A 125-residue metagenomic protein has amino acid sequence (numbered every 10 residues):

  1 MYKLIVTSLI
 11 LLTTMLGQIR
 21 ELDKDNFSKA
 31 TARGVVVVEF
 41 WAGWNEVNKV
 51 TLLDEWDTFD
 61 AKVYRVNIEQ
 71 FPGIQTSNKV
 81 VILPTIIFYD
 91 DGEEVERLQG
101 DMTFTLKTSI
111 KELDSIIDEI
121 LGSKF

Functional and structural regions predicted by a protein language model:
L4-T14: Sec-dependent N-terminal signal peptides
G17-R33, K111-F125: N-terminal leader/targeting and pre-domain segments
E21-F59: Local sequence-structure signature of Cys/Sec-based thiol-disulfide redox active-site neighborhoods
V37-V38, V63, I86: Hydrophobic beta-strand anchors of alpha/beta hydrolase catalytic cores
G43-E46, E69-G73, E93-V95: Solvent-exposed loop/turn segments at secondary-structure junctions within structured extracellular/periplasmic domains
L53-K79: Mature extracytoplasmic domains of secretory-pathway proteins
N78-D90: Structural micro-motif
F88-F125: Non-catalytic, surface beta->alpha helical segment in thiol-disulfide oxidoreductase systems
